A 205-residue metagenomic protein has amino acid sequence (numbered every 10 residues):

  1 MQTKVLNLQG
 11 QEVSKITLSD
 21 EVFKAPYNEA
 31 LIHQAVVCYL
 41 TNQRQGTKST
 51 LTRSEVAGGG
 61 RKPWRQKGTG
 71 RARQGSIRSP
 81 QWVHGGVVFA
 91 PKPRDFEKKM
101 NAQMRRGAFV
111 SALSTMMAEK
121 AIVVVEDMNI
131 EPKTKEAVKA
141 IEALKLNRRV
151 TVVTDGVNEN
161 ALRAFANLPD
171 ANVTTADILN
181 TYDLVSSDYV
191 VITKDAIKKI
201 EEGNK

Functional and structural regions predicted by a protein language model:
M1-Q45, A90-K205: Extended polybasic, low-complexity segments that bind anionic RNA or targeting/receptor surfaces
T47-R53: Short coil/turn segments at secondary-structure boundaries
R53-F89: Glycine/serine-rich anion-binding loops at beta->alpha junctions that coordinate negatively charged ligand groups
